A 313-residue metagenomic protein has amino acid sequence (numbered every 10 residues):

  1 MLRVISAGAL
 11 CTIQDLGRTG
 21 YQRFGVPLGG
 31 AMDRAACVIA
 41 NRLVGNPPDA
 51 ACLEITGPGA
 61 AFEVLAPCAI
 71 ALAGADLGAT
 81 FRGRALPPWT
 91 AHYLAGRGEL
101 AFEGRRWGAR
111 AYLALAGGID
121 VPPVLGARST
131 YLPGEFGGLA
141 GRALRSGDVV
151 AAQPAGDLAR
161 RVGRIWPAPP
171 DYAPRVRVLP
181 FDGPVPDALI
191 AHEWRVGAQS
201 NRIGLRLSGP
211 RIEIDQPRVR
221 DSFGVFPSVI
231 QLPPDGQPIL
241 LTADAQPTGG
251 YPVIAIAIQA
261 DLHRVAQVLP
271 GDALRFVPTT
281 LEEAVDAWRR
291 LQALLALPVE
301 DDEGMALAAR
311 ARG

Functional and structural regions predicted by a protein language model:
M1-G313: Conserved "landmark" site that anchors the functional core of diverse proteins
